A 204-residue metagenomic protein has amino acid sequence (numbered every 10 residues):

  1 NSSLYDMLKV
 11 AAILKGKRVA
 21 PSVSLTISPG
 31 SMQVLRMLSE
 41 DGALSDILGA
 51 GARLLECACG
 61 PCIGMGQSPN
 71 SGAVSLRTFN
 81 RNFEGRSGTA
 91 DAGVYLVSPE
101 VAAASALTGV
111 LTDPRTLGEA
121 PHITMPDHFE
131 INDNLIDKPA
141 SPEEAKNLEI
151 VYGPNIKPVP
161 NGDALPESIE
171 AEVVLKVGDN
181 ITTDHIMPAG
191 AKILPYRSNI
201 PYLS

Functional and structural regions predicted by a protein language model:
N1-S204: Fe-S-dependent hydro-lyases/dehydratases of central metabolism
